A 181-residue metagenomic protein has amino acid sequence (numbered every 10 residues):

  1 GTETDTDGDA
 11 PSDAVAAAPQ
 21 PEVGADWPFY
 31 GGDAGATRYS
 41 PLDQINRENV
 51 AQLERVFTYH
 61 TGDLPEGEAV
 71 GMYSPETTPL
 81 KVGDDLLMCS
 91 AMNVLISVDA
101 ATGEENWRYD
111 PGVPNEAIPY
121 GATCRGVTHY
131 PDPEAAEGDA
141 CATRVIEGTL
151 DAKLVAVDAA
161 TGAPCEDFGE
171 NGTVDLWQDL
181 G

Functional and structural regions predicted by a protein language model:
G1-A14: Ser/Thr-rich, Pro/Gly/Ala-heavy low-complexity intrinsically disordered linkers and tails of secreted extracellular
S12-T58: Blade/loop signatures of beta-propeller domains
W27-G31, G71-V94, P119-K153: Repeat-blade elements of multi-bladed beta-propeller folds
Y59-T78, R108-E137, E170-G181: Extracytoplasmic beta-rich repeat domains
A100-T102, A159-T161, G169: Short loop/turn segments that connect beta-strands within beta-propeller blades
I118-P119, A159, E166: Extracytoplasmic mature domains of secreted/periplasmic and thylakoid-lumen proteins
